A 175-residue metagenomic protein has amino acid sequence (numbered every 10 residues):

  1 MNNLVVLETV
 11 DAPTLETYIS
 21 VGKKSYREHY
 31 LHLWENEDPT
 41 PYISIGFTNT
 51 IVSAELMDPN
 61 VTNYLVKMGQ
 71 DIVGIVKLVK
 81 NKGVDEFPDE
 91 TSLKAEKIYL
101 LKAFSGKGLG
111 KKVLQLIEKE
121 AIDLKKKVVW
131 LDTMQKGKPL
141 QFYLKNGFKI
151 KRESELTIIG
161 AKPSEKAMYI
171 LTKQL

Functional and structural regions predicted by a protein language model:
V5, T9-L15, I19-H32, T40-A103 (+4 more regions): Acetyl-CoA-dependent GNAT
V52, Y143-L144, F148: Conserved active-site tyrosine of GNAT-family acetyltransferases
G108: Glycine-rich phosphate-binding loop
K111: Residues forming the Rossmann-fold NAD(P)(H) cofactor-binding site
A121-D132: Conserved GNAT acetyl-CoA-binding A-motif
W130-D132, K149-E165: Conserved catalytic-core motifs of GNAT/GCN5-like acyltransferases
P139: Helix-turn-helix
A161-L175: Terminal substrate-recognition subdomain of acyl/acetyltransferases
